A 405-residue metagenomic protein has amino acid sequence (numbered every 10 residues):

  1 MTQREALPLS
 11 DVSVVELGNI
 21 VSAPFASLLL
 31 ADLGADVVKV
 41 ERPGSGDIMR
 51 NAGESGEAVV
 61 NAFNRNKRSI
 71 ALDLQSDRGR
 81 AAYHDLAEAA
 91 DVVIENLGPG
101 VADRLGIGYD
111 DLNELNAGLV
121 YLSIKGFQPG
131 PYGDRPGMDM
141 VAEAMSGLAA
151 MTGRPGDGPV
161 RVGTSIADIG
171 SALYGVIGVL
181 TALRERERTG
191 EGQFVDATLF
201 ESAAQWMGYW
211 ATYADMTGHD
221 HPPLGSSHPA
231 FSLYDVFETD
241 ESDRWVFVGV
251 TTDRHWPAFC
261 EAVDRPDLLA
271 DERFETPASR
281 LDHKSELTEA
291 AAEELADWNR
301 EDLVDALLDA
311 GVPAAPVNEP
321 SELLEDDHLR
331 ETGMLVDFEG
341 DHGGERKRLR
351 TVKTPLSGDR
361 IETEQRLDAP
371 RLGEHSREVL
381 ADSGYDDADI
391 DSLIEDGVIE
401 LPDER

Functional and structural regions predicted by a protein language model:
M1-G178, A182-E191, R371, R377-R405: N-terminal helix-loop segment corresponding to the beta1-alpha1 unit of nucleotide/adenylate-binding folds
M1-S13, P222, E238-D240, L324-R405: Terminal low-complexity tails and localization/encapsulation signals of metabolic enzymes
G44, G126-Q128, L199-A204, E241-D243 (+2 more regions): Glycine-rich beta-alpha junction loops
N61, S232-E238, K347: Short, surface-exposed beta-strand/loop micro-motifs that present aromatic residues
L183-L224: Substrate-binding/catalytic subdomain of NAD(P)-dependent oxidoreductase enzymes
H221-Y234: Active-site Gly/Thr loop motif
L233-A310, A314: Aromatic-enriched alpha-helical interface/lid elements that frame and gate functional surfaces
L308-T332: Conserved PLP cofactor-binding pocket of PLP-dependent enzymes
